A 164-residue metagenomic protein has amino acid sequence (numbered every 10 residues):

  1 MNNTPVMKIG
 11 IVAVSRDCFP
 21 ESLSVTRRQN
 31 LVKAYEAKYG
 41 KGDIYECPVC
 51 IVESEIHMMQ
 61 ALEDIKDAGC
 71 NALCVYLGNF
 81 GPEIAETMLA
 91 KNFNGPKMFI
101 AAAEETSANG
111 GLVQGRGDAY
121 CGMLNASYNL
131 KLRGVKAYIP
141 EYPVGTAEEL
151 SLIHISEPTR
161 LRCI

Functional and structural regions predicted by a protein language model:
M1-E55: N-terminal glycine-rich anion-binding loop in soluble enzyme alpha/beta folds
S15-E21, V25, I51-E55, Y76-E86 (+3 more regions): Gly/Ser/Thr-rich loops at beta-strand to alpha-helix junctions that form or flank small-molecule/cofactor-binding
T26-A34, M59-Q60, G117-L124: Well-ordered, non-membrane alpha-helical segments in soluble/globular domains
D43-I44, K66-N71, V135-A137: Short, surface-exposed connector motifs at secondary-structure boundaries
H57-C70, T87-L89: Short, well-structured alpha-helical segments in soluble
C70-N79, M98-I100: Periplasmic-binding protein-like
M88-R116, Y120-N129, G134-K136: Short, acidic/small-residue loops that bind anionic groups at enzyme active sites
I153-I164: Single conserved hydrophobic/aromatic residue that forms the stacking wall/gate of nucleotide- or nucleobase-binding
